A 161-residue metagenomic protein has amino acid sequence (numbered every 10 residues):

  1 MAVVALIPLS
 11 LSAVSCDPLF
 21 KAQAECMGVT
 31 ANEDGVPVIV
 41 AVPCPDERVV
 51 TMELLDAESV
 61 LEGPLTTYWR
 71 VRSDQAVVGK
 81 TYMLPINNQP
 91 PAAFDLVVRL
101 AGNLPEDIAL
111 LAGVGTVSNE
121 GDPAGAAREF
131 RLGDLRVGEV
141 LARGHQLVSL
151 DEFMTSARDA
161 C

Functional and structural regions predicted by a protein language model:
M1-I7: N-terminal export and membrane-targeting signals
L11-S15: C-terminal motif of bacterial Sec signal peptides marking the signal peptidase cleavage site
D17-F20: Bacterial signal peptide processing site
Q23-V77: Short, surface-exposed binding/anchoring microloops in extracellular/periplasmic proteins
T67-F94: Tryptophan-paired
N87-A160: Extracytosolic low-complexity repeat regions of secreted or lipid-anchored proteins
